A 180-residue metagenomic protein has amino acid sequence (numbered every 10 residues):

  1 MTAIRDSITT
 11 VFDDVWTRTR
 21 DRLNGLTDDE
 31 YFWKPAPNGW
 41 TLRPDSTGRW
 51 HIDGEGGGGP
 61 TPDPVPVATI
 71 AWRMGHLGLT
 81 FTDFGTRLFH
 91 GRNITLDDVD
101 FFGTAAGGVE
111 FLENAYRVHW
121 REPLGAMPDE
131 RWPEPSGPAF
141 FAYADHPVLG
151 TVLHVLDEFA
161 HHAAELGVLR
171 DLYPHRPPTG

Functional and structural regions predicted by a protein language model:
T2-V99, G137-G180: Short, contiguous alpha-helical
F101-P133, L149-A160: Acidic/histidine-rich alpha-helical segments that form the ligand environment of transition-metal centers
